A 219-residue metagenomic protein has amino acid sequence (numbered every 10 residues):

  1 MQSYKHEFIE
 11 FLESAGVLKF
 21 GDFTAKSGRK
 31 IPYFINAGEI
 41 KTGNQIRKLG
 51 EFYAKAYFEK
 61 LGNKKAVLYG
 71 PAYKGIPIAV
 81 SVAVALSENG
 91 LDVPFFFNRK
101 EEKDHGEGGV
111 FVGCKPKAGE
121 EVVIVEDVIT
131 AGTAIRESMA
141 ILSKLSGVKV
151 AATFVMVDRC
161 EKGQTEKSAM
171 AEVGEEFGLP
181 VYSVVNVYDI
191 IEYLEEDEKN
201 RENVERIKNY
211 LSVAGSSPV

Functional and structural regions predicted by a protein language model:
M1-V125, T130-V219: PRPP-associated nucleotide enzymes
